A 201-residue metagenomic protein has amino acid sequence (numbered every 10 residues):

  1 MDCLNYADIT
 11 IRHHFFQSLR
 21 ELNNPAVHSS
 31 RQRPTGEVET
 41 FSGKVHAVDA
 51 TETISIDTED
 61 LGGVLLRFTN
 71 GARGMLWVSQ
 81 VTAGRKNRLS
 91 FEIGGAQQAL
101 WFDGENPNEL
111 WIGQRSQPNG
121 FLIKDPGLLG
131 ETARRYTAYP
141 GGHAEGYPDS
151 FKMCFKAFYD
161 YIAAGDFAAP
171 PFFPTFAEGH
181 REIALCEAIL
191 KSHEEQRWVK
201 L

Functional and structural regions predicted by a protein language model:
M1-I9, Q17-Q32, G63, R73-V78: NAD(P)-dependent dehydrogenases' Rossmann-like dinucleotide-binding region
Y6, W77-K86, G142-G146: Glycine-rich phosphate/pyrophosphate-binding beta-alpha loops
I9-H13, L65, F155-Y159, A163 (+2 more regions): Non-transmembrane alpha-helical segments in soluble domains of secreted/periplasmic/extracellular proteins
Q17, I56-T58, A72, R85-L89: Glycine/proline-rich active-site loop of Rossmann-fold NAD(P)-dependent oxidoreductases
P25-N70, Q97-F173: C-terminal glycine/acidic-rich active-site capping loop/insertion
R73-M75, A99, W198: Short, mixed charged/polar active-site loops that provide acid/base catalysis or chelate metal/phosphate cofactors
K191-L201: C-terminal capping/lid region of NAD(P)-dependent oxidoreductase domains
